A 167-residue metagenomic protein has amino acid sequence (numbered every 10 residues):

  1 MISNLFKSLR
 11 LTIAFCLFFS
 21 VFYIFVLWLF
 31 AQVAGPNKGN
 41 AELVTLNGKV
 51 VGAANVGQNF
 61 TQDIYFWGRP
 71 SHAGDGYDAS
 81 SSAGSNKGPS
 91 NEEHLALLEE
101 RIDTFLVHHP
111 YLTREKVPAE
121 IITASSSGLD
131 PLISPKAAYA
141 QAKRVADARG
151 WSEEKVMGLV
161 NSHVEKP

Functional and structural regions predicted by a protein language model:
I2-F19: Aromatic-residue-lined binding/catalytic grooves and analogous aromatic/hydrophobic interfacial grooves in multimeric
K7, S20, L27-A148, V164-K166: Flexible, solvent-exposed loop/hinge segments and secondary-structure transition points
V156-V160: Small-residue helix-packing motif on alpha-helices
